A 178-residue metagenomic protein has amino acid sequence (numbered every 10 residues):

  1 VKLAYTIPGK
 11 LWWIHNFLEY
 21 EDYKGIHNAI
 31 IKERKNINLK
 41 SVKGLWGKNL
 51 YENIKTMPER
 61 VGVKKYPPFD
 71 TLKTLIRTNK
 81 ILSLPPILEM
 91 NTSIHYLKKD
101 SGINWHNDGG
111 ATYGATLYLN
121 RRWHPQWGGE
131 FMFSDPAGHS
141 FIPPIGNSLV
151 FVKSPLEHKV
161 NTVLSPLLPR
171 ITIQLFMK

Functional and structural regions predicted by a protein language model:
V1-P85: Non-heme Fe(II)/2-oxoglutarate
S83-K178: Catalytic core of non-heme Fe(II) oxygenases with the double-stranded beta-helix
